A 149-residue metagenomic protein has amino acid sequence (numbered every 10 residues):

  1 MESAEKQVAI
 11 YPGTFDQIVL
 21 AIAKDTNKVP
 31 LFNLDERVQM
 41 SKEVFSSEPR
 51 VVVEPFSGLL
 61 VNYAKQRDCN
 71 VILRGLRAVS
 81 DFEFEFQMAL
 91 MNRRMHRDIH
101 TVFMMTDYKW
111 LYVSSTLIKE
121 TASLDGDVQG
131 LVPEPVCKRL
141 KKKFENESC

Functional and structural regions predicted by a protein language model:
M1-C149: Nucleotidyltransferase catalytic core that binds NTPs
